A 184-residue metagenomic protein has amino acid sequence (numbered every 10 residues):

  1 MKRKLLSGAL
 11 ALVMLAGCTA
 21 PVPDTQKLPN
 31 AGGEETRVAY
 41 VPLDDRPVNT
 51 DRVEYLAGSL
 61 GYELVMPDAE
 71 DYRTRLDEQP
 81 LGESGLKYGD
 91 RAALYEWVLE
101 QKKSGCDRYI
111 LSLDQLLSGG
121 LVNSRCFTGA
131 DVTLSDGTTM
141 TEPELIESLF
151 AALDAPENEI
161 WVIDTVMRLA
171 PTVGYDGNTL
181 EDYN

Functional and structural regions predicted by a protein language model:
K2-A11: Sec-dependent signal peptide recognition, specifically the positively charged N-region followed immediately by
A16-G17: C-terminal motif of bacterial Sec signal peptides marking the signal peptidase cleavage site
V22-N184: An N-terminal assembly and electron-transfer interface module characteristic of large anaerobic redox and radical
